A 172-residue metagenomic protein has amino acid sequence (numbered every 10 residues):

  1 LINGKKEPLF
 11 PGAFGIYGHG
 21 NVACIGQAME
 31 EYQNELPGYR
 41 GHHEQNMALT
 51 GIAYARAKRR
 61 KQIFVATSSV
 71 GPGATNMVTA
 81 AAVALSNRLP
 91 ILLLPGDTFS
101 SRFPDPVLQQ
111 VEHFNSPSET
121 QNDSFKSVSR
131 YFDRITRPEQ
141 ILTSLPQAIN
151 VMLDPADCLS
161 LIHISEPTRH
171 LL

Functional and structural regions predicted by a protein language model:
L1-S165, R169: N-terminal alpha/beta PP-like core and its mobile active-site loop of ThDP/TPP-dependent enzymes
